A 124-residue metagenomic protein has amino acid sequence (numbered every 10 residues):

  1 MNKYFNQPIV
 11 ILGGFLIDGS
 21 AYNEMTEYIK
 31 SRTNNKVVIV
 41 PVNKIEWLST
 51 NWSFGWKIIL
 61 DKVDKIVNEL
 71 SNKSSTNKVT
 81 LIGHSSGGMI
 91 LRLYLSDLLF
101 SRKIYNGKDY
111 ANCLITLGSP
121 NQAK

Functional and structural regions predicted by a protein language model:
N2-Q7: Proline/glycine-enriched tight loop/beta-turn segments at coil->beta junctions that connect or precede beta-strands
V10-G13, S20, V37-V42, S49 (+1 more regions): Serine-dependent carboxylesterase/thioesterase catalytic core of lipase-like alpha/beta-hydrolase/SGNH enzymes
G19-M25: The serine-hydrolase catalytic nucleophile loop
T26, W52-G55: An acidic intrinsically disordered interaction segment
T26-E27, S101: Intrinsically disordered, low-complexity boundary segments flanking structured domains
I29-T33: Hydrophobic alpha-helical packing residues
